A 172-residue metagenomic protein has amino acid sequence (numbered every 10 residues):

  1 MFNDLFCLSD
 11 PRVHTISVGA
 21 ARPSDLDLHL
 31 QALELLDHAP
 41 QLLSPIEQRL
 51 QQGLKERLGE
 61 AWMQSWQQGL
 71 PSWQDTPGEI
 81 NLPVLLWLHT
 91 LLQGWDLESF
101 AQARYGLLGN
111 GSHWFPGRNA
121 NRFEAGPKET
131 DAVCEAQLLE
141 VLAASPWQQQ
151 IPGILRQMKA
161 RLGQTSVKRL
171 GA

Functional and structural regions predicted by a protein language model:
M1-A172: Structured C-terminal cap/extension of enzyme domains
